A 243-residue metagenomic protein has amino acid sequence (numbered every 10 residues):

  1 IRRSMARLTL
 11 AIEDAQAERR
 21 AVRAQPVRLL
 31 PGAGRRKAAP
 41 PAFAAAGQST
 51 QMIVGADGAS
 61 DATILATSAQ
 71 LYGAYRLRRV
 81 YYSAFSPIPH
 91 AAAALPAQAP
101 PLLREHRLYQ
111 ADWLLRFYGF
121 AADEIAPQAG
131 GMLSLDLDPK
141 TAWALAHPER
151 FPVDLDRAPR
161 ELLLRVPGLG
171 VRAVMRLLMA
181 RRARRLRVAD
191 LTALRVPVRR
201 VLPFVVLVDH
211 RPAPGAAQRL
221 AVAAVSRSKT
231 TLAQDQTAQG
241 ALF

Functional and structural regions predicted by a protein language model:
I1-I125: Conserved AdoMet/S-adenosylmethionine-binding subsite of the radical SAM
M52-V54, A144-A146, A158, R172-A173: A short, structure-level motif marking secondary-structure boundaries and short turns
V54-G55, Q98, H147-R150, R160-L164: Short, contiguous strand/loop micro-motifs
G58-S60, S134-D136, P212-A217: Short, solvent-exposed polar/charged micro-motifs at secondary-structure junctions
P89, T192, P197-F243: Low-complexity, acidic/Ser/Thr- and charged residue-rich accessory regions of DNA metabolism proteins
A126-P159: Conserved alpha/beta core segments of nucleic-acid transaction machinery
D138, P152-A180, R184-P203: Helix-hairpin-helix
